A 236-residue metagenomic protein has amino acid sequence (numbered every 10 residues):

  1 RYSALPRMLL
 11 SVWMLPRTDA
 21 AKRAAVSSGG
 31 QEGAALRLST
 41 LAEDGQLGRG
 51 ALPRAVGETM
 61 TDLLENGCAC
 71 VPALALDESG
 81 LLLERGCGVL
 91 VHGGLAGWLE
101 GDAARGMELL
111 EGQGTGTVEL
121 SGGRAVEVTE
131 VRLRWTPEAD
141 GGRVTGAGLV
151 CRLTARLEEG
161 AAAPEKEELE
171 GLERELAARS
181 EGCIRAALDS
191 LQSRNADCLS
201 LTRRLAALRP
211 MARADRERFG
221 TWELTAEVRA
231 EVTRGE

Functional and structural regions predicted by a protein language model:
R1-E236: A glycine-rich, acidic short-motif signal
